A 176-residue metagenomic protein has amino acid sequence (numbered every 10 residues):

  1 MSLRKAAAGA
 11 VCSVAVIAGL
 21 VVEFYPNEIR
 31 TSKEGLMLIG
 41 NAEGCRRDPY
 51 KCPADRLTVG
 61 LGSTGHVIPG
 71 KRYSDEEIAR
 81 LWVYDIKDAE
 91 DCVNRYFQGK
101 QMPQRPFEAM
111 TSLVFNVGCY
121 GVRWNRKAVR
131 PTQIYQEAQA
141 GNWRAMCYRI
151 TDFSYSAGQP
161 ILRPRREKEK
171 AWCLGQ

Functional and structural regions predicted by a protein language model:
M1-D48, A54, S63, V67 (+3 more regions): Long, amphipathic alpha-helical surface segments
D55-L61, F107, T111: Small-residue-enriched, tightly packed secondary-structure blocks
D88-A128: Active-site nucleophile-His-acid catalytic modules used for acyl/amide transfer and hydrolysis across diverse enzymes
